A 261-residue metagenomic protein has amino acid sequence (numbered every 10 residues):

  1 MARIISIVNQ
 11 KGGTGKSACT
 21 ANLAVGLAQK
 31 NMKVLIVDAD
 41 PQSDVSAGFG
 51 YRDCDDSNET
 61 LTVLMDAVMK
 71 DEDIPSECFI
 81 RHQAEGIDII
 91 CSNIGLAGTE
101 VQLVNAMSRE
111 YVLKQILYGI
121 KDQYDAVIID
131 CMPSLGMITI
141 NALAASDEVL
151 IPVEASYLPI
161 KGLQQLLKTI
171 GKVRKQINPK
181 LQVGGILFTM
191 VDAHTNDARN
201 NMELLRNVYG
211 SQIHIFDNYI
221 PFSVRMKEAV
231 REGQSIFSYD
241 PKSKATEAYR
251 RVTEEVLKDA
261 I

Functional and structural regions predicted by a protein language model:
M1-I261: P-loop NTP-binding core
